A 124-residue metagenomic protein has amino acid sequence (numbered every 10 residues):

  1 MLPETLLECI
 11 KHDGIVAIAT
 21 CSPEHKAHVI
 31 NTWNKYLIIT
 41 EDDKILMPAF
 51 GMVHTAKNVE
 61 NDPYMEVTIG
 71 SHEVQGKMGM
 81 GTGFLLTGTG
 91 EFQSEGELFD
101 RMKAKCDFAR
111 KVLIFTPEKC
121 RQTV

Functional and structural regions predicted by a protein language model:
M1-V124: Binding-site signature for planar aromatic cofactors or substrates
